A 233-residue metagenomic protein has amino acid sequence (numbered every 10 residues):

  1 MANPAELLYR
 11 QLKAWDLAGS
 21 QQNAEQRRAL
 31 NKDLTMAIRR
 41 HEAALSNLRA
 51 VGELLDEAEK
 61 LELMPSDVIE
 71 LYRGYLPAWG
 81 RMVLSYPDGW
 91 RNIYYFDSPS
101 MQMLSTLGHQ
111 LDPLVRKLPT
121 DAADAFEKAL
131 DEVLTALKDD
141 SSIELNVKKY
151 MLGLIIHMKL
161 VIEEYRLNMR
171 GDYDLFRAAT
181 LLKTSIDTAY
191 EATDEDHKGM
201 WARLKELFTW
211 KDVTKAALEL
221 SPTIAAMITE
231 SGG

Functional and structural regions predicted by a protein language model:
M1, A37-N47, L61, P65-V68 (+7 more regions): Intrinsic-disorder-associated interaction segments
M1-P77: Leu/Val/Ala/Ile-rich N-terminal alpha-helices, chiefly Sec-type signal peptides and the beginnings
A5, R27, L130, H197-W201: Short amphipathic alpha-helical segments that mediate assembly, nucleic-acid/protein binding, or membrane association
S20, D56, L63, G80-P87 (+4 more regions): Residue-level signal for secondary-structure boundary elements
Q26-A44, A58-L61, P65, L111-P119 (+4 more regions): Alpha-helical rod/repeat scaffolding segments in eukaryotic adaptors/tethers and long-chain four-helix cytokines
A50-S142: Long amphipathic alpha-helical segments with strong coiled-coil/leucine-zipper propensity
D112-T193: Membrane-active, amphipathic/fusogenic segments and juxtamembrane/transmembrane anchors that bind or insert into lipid
S185-G233: Membrane-inserting effector segments that mediate pore formation, membrane fusion, or transient membrane insertion
